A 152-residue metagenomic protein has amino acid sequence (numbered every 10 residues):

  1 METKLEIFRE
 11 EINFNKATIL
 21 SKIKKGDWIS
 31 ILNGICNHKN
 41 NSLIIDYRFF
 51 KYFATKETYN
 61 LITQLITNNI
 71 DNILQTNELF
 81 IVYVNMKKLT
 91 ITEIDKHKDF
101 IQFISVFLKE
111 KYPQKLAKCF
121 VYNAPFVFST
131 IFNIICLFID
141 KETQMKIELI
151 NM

Functional and structural regions predicted by a protein language model:
M1-Q114, K118, Y122, F126-M152: SEC14/CRAL-TRIO lipid-binding/transfer domains and related phosphoinositide-recognition modules that form deep
